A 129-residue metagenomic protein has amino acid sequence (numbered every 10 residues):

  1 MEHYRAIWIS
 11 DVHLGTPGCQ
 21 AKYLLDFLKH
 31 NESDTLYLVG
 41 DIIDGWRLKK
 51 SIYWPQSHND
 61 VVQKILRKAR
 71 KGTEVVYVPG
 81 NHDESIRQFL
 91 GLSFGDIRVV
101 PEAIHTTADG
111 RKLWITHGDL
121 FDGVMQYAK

Functional and structural regions predicted by a protein language model:
E2-R5, L14-A108: Core catalytic region of metal-dependent phosphoesterases/phosphodiesterases, especially metallo-beta-lactamase-like
R5-H13, K112-D119: Active-site-proximal beta-strand elements of phosphoester/diester hydrolases
D11, W46, M125-K129: Proteins with a high burden of low-complexity, intrinsically disordered sequence enriched in S/T/G/P/A and R, requiring
I115-K129: Active-site-proximal loop/helix segment associated with metal-binding centers of metalloenzymes
